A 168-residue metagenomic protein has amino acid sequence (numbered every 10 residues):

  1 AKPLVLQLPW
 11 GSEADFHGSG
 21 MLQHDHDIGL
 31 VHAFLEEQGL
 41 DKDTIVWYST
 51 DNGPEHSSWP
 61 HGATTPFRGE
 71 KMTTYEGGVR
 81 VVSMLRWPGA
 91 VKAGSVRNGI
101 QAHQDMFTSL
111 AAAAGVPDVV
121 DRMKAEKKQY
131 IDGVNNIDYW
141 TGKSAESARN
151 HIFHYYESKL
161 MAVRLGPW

Functional and structural regions predicted by a protein language model:
K2, P9-G20, A33-A90, A102: Histidine-centered active-site microenvironments of extracellular/periplasmic hydrolases and transferases
G20, H24-D27, V31, M106: Alpha-helical packing segments of well-folded alpha/beta enzyme cores
L22-D27, G77-V82, A114-D118: Short C-terminal domain-edge/linker segments immediately following a structured domain
H32-D43, A113-M123: Surface-exposed helix-capping loop/turn segments at secondary-structure junctions
P54-E76, V91-G99, Q104-W168: C-terminal cap/loop subdomain of S1 sulfatases and analogous C-terminal strand-loop tails that border
